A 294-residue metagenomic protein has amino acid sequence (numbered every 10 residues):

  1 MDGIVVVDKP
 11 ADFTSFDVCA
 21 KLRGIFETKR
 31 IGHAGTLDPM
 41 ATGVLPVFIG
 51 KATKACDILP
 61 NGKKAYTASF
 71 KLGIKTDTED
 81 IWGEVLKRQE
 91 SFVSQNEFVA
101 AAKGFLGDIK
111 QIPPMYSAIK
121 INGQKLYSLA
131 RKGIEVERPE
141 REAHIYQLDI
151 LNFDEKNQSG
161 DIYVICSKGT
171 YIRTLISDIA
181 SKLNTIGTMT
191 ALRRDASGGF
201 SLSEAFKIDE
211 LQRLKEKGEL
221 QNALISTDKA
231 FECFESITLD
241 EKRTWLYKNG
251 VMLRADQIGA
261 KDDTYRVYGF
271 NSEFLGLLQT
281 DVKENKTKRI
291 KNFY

Functional and structural regions predicted by a protein language model:
M1-D12, F16-H33, L37, A41-V44 (+3 more regions): Accessory RNA 3′-end/elbow-binding domains used by RNA modification enzymes
M1-S167, T174-F206: Catalytic cores of RNA-modifying enzymes
K87-E90, K125, G169-R173, E241-A255: A short, terminal or domain-edge coil/loop segment
V136-E137, G169, K283-K288: A short local loop/turn or secondary-structure capping micro-motif enriched for an aromatic residue
